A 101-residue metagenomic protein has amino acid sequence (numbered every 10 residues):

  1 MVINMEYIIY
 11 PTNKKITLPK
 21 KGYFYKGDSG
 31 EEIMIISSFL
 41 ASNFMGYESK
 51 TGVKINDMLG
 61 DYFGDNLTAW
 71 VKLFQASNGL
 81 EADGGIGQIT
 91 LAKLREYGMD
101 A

Functional and structural regions predicted by a protein language model:
V2-D61, N66: Acidic, Ser/Thr/Pro/Gly-enriched interdomain connector segments
K21, N43, W70, L94-Y97: Low-complexity, intrinsically disordered/propeptide-like segments
S37-L40, V71, Q75: Cysteine-centered nucleophilic/redox motifs
G64-A69, L91: Short, well-ordered surface patches within globular domains
L73, S77-A101: Extracellular LysM carbohydrate-binding repeats and other cell-envelope/extracellular binding modules
